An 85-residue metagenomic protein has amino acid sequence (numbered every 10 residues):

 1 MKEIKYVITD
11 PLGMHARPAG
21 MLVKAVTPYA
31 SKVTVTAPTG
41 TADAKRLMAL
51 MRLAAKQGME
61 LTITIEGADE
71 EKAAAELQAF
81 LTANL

Functional and structural regions predicted by a protein language model:
M1-D10: Short amphipathic
M1-K2, V23-S31, M59, A74 (+1 more regions): Short charge-dense sequence patches
T9-Q57, I65: Compact, glycine-rich, soluble single-domain proteins
M51-L85: C-terminal structural segments of small proteins and small subunits
